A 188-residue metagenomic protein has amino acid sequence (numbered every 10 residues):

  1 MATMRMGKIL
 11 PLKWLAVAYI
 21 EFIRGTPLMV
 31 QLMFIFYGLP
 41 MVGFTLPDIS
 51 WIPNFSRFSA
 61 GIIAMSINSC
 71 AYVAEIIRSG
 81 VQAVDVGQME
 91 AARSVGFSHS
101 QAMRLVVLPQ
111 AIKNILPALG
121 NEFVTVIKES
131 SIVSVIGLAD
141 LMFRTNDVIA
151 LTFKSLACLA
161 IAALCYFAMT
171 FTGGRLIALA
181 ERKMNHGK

Functional and structural regions predicted by a protein language model:
M1-K188: Transmembrane alpha-helices and adjacent helix-loop boundaries
